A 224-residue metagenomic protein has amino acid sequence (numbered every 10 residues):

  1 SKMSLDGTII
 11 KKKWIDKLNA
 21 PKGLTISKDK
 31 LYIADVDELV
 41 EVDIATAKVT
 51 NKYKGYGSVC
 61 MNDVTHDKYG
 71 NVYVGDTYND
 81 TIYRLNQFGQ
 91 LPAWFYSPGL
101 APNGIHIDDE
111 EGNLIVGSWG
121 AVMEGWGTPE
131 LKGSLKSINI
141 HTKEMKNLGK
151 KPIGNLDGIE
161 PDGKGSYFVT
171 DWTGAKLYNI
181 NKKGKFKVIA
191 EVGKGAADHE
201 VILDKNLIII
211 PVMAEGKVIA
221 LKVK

Functional and structural regions predicted by a protein language model:
S1, L39-E41, D80-I82, V122-E124 (+3 more regions): Structural signal for beta-propeller blades
M3-T8, D43-K48, L85-Q90, N139-K143 (+2 more regions): Short loop/turn segments that connect beta-strands within beta-propeller blades
G7-I15, K48-K54, Q90-Y96, K143-K150 (+1 more regions): A short beta-strand motif characteristic of beta-propeller blades
D16-Y32, Y56-V72, G99-V122, P129-K132 (+3 more regions): Beta-rich, blade/repeat-based domains predominating in secreted/periplasmic proteins but also intracellular
V36, T77, S118-M123, W172 (+2 more regions): Short loop/turn segments immediately following the C-termini of beta-strands
E38-L39, I44-G75, N79-T81, A93 (+1 more regions): Asp-box/WD-like beta-propeller blade repeats and closely related beta-sheet repeat scaffolds
E130-K187: Glycine/small-residue-rich hydrophobic helix-like segments
G165-E215, L221-K224: C-terminal closing repeat unit and adjoining cap/tail of repeat-based domains
